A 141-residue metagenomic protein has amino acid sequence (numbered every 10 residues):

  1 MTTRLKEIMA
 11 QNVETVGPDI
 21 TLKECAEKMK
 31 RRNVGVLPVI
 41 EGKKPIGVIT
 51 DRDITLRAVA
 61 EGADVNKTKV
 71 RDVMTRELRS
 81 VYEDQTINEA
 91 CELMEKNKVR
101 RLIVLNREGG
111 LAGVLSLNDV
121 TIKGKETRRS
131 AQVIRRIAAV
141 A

Functional and structural regions predicted by a protein language model:
T2-V13, K67-L78: Bateman (tandem CBS) regulatory domains
T3, I20, I49, T68 (+2 more regions): Short beta-to-alpha loop/turn elements within the nucleotide-binding domains of ABC transporters
K6, E14, K23, T55-L56 (+2 more regions): Nucleotide phosphate-binding site architecture
T15-N33, V81-V99, L105-N106, G124: The conserved cystathionine-beta-synthase
M29-R32, L37-R52, M94, L102-N118: A glycine-centered beta-loop-beta connector
R107-A141: Cytosolic regulatory modules rich in charged/polar residues
